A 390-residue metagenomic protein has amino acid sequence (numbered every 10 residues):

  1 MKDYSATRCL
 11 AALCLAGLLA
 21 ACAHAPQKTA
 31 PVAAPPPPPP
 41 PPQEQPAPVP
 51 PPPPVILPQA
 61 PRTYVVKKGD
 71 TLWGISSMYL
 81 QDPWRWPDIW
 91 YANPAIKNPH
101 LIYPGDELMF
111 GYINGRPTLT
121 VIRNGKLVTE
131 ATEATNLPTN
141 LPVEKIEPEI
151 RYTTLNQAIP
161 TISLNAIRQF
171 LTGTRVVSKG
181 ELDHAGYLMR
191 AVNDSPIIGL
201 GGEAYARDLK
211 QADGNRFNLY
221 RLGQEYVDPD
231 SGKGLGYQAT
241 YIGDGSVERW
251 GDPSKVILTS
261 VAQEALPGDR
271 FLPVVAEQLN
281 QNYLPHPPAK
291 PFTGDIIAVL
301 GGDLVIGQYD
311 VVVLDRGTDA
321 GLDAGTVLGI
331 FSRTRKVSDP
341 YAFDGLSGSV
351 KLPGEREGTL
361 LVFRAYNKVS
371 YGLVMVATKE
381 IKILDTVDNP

Functional and structural regions predicted by a protein language model:
M1-A11: Bacterial N-terminal signal peptides that target proteins for export
K2, A23-P390: Surface-exposed, polar/charged interaction patches used for macromolecular assembly or partner binding
L18-A21: C-terminal motif of bacterial Sec signal peptides marking the signal peptidase cleavage site
